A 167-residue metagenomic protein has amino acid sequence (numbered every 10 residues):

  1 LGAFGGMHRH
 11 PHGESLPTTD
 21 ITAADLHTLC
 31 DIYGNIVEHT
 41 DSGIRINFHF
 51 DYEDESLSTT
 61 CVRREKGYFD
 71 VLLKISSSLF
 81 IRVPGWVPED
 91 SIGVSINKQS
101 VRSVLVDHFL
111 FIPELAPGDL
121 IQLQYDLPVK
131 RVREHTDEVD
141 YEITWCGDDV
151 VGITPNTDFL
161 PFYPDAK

Functional and structural regions predicted by a protein language model:
L1-P84, G93, L105: Aromatic (Trp/Tyr) and acidic
G6, S76, W86-P88, P128 (+1 more regions): Short, glycine-/Ser/Thr-/acidic-enriched flexible segments
H39-S42, W86-S91, E138-V139, N156: A short, compositionally biased
Y68-L73, L110-P113, T144-W145, I153 (+1 more regions): Generic recognition of long tandem-repeat/solenoid scaffolds
S76, D107, P117-G118, C146-D149: Tight coil/turn sites that cap or link beta-strands
L79-F80, I112-V132: C-terminal beta-strand-rich structural cap/linker in extracellular carbohydrate-active enzymes
E89-P113, R131-D137: Solvent-exposed beta-strand/loop surfaces of large extracellular or lumenal domains
Y125-K167: Glycine/proline-rich low-complexity spacer/linker segments in large multi-domain proteins
